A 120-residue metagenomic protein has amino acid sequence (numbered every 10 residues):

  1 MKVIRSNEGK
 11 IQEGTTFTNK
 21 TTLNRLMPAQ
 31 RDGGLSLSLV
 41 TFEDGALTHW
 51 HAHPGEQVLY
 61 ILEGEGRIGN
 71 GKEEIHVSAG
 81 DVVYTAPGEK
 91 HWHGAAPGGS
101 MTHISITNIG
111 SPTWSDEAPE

Functional and structural regions predicted by a protein language model:
M1-G34, T113-E120: A short, N-terminal "cap"/entry segment at the start of jelly-roll beta-barrel domains of the cupin/DSBH fold
T15, A29, L47-H53, G94-A96 (+1 more regions): Short histidine-centered beta-strand/loop micro-motifs that create catalytic or ligand/metal-coordination sites
L37-H53, P87: Conserved short histidine dyad/triad with adjacent acidic residue
T48-W50, I68-G69, T85, K90-P97: Short beta-strand His + acidic residue motifs that chelate non-heme Fe in jelly-roll/DSBH and cupin folds
P54-R67, G71: Glycine- and acidic-residue-biased ligand/ion/polar-headgroup-sensing regions
K72-G88: Short acidic-glycine-tyrosine-enriched beta hairpin
Y84, G98-D116: A short hydrophobic beta-strand segment most commonly corresponding to one strand of the jelly-roll/cupin
